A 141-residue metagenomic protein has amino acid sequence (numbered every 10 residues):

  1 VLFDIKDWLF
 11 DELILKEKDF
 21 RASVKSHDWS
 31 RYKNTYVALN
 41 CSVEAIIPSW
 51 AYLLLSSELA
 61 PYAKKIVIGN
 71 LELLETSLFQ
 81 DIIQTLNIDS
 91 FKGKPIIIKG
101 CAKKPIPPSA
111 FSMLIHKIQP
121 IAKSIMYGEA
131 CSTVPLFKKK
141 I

Functional and structural regions predicted by a protein language model:
V1-I47, Y52, S56, A63-K65 (+3 more regions): N-terminal, charge-rich interaction modules
Y36-S42, V67-G69, P95-C101: Short glycine-rich or small-residue beta-strand-to-loop segments that form or flank ligand, phosphate, metal/Fe-S
I47, Q80-I141: Helix-rich interaction surfaces within compact, conserved domain-sized segments that mediate assembly or partner
A51-S90, G128-V134: Long, charge-dense
